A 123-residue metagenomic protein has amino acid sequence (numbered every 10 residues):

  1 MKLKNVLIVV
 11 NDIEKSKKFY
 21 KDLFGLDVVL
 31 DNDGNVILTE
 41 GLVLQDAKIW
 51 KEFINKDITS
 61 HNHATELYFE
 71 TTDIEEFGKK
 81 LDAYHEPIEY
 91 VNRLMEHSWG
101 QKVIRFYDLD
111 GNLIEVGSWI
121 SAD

Functional and structural regions predicted by a protein language model:
M1-K15, T65-L67, I120-D123: N-terminal beta-strand motif that seeds the catalytic metal site of vicinal oxygen chelate
M1-L3, T59-A64, H97-S98: Short glycine-enriched loop/turn motifs at secondary-structure junctions
I8, S98, R105, V116-D123: Short beta->alpha transition motifs characteristic of CBS
I8, V29, R93-E96: Short beta-strand-to-loop elements that line the ligand-binding cleft of bilobed periplasmic-binding protein-like
I13, L67-L113: Vicinal oxygen chelate
E14-L26: Amphipathic alpha-helical segments
G25-L30, P87-V91: Short secondary-structure junctions
D27-H61, L113-S118: Conserved short beta-strand elements that form part of the metal-binding/catalytic scaffold of enzyme active sites
